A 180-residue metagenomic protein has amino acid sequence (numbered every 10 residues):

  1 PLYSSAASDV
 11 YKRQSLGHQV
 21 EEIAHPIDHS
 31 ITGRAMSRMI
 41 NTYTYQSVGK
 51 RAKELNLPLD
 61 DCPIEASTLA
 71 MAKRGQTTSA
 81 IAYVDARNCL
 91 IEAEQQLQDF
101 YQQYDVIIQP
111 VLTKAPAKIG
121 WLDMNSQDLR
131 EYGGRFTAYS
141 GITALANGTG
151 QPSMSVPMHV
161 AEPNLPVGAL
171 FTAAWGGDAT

Functional and structural regions predicted by a protein language model:
P1-A7, Y11: Single conserved hydrophobic/aromatic residue that forms the stacking wall/gate of nucleotide- or nucleobase-binding
S15-I27: Flexible, glycine/charged-enriched surface loops at secondary-structure junctions
S30-N41, D123-N125, A169-F171: Short low-complexity, flexible loop/linker segments enriched in glycine and/or proline with clustered acidic
M39-Q98, P110, K114, S155-L165: Short helix-loop capping/hinge segments that flank enzyme active sites or metal/cofactor-binding pockets
D105-V106: Short, Asp-centered acidic motifs that coordinate Mg2+ and/or phosphate in catalytic or ligand-binding sites
A117-Y139: Short, surface-exposed loop/helix-turn segments at secondary-structure junctions that function as lids/hinges flanking
L145-G148: Conserved short alpha-helical elements in the N-terminal third of ANL/AMP-binding
L165-W175: Short, well-ordered beta-strand elements
